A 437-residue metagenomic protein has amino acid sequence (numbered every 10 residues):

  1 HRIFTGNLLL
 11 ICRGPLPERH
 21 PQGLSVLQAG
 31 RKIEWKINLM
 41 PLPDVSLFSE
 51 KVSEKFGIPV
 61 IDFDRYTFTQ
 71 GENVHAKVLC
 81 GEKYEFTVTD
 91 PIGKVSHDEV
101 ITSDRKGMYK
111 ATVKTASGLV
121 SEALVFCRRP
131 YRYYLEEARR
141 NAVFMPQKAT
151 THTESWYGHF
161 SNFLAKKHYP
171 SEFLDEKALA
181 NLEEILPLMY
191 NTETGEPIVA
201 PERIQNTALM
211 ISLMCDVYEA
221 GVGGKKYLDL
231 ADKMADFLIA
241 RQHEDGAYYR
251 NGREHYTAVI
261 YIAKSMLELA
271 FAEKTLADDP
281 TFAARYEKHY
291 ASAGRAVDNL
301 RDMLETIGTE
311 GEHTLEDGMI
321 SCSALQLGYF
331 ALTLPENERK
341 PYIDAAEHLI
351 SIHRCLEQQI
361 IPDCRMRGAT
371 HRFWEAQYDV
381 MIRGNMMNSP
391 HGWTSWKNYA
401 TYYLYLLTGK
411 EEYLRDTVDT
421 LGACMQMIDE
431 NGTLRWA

Functional and structural regions predicted by a protein language model:
H1-D64: Beta-strand-rich recognition/accessory modules
T5-I11, T89-V100: Extended, well-structured beta-strand/loop surface patches that form recognition or cofactor-anchoring regions within
Q22, K32-K36, N73-H75, D98 (+2 more regions): Intrinsic-disorder/low-complexity, polar/charged segments enriched in Ser/Thr/Lys/Arg/Asp/Glu/Gln
L27-I33, F68-E72, S103-R105: Solvent-exposed loop and beta-edge segments used for protein-protein assembly and interaction
I58, Q70, K94, E99-M108 (+2 more regions): Glycan-recognition and catalytic cores of secretory/periplasmic carbohydrate-active enzymes
P59-E82: Solvent-exposed, low-complexity, repeat-rich "mucin-like" stalks and linkers
V74-I92, K110-K114: Beta-strand-rich binding/interaction modules
